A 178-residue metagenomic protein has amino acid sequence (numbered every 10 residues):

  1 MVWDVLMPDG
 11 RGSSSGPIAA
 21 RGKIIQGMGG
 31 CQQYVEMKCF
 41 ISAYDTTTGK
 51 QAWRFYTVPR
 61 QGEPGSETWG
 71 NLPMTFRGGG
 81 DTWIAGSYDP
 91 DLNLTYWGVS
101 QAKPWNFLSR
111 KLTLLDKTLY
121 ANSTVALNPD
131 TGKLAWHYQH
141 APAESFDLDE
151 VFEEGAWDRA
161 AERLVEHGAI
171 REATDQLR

Functional and structural regions predicted by a protein language model:
M1-R178: Noncatalytic, solvent-exposed loop/strand surfaces of beta-propeller-type extracellular/periplasmic domains
